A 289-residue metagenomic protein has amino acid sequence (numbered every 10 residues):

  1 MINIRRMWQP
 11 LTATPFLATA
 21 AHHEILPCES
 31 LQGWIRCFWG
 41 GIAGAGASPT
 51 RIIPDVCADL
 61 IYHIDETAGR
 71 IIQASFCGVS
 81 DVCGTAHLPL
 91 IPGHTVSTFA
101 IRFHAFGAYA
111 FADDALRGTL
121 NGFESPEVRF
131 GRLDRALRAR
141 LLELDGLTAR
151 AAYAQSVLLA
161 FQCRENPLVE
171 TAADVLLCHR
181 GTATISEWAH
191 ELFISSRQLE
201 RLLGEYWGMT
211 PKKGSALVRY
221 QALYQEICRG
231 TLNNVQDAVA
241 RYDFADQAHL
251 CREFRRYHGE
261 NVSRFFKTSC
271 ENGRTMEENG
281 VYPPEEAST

Functional and structural regions predicted by a protein language model:
M1-A173, L177-R180, T184-S186, L192-S196 (+5 more regions): Alpha-helical bundle regulatory/interaction domains
S186-A189, E200-E205, K212-S215: Long, low-complexity intrinsically disordered regions
L202, L217, R252, T268: Residue-level "edge-of-site" marker
E205-M209, E253-S263: A secondary-structure capping/hinge motif
